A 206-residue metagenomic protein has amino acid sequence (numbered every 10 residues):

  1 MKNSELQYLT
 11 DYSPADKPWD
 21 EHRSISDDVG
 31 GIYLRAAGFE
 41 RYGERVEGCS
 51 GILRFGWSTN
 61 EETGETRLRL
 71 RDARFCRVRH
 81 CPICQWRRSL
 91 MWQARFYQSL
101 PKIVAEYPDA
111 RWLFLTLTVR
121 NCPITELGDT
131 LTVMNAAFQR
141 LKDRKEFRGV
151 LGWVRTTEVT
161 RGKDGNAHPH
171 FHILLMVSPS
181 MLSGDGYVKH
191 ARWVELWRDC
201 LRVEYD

Functional and structural regions predicted by a protein language model:
M1-P169, L175-D206: Positively charged, glycine-rich low-complexity segments
